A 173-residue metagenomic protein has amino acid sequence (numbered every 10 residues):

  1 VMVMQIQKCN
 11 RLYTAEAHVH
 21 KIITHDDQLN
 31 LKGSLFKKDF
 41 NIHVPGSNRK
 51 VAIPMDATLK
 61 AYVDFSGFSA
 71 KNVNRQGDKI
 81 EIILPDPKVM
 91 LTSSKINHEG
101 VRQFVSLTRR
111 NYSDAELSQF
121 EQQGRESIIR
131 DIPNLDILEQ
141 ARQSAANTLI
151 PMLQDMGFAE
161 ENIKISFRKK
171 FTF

Functional and structural regions predicted by a protein language model:
V1-F173: Domain-level marker for long, solvent-exposed, non-transmembrane regions
